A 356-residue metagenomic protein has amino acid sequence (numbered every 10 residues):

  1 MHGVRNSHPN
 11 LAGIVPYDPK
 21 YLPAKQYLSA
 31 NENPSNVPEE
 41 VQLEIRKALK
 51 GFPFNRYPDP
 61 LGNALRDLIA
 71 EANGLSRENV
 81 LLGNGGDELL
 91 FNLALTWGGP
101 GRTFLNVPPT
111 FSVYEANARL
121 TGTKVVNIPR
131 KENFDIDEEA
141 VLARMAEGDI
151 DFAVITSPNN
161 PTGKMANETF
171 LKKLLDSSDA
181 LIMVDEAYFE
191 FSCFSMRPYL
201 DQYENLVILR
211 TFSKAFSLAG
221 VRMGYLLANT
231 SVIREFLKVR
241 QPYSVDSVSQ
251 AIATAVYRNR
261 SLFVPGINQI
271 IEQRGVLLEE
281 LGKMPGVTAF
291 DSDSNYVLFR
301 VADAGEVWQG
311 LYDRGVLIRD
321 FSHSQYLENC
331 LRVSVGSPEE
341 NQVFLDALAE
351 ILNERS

Functional and structural regions predicted by a protein language model:
M1-R56, D149: N-terminal "arm"/small-domain region of PLP-dependent enzymes with the aminotransferase-like
P38, N205-K283, T288-A289: PLP-dependent aminotransferase class I/II
N63-T103: Phosphate-binding glycine-rich loop
T96-I155: PLP-dependent aminotransferase-like
E132-E190: Active-site phosphate-binding strand-loop segment of PLP-dependent enzymes
I271, L281-R314: Conserved PLP-binding catalytic core of the aspartate aminotransferase-like
D313-R314, H323-S356: PLP-dependent enzyme catalytic core of the Aspartate aminotransferase-like
